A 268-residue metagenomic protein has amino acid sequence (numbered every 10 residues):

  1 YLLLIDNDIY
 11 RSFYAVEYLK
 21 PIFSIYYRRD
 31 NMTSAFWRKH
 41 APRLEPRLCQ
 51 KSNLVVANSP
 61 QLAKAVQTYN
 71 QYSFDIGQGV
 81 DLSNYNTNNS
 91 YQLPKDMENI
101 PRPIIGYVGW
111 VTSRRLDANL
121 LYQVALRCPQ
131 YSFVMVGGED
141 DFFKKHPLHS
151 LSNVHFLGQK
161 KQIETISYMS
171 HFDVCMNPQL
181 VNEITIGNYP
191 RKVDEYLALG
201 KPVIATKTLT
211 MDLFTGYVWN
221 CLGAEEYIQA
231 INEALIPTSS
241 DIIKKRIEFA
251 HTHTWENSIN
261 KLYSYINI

Functional and structural regions predicted by a protein language model:
F36-N58: Membrane-proximal helix-turn-helix segments that form the acceptor-binding/catalytic region of lipid-linked
S52-D75, L213: A short, active-site helix/loop in glycosyltransferases that binds the activated sugar's phosphate group
Q61, I76-L82, N88: Carbohydrate-associated surface elements
M97-R115, L121, F133: Conserved donor-binding/catalytic core segment of Leloir-type glycosyltransferases
F143-M169: Nucleotide-activated donor-binding/catalytic signature segment of Leloir-type glycosyltransferases, i.e., the conserved
I163, S167, C175-A198, I204-G216: Nucleotide-sugar-dependent
Y217-E225, E233-S239: Conserved acidic donor-binding segment of nucleotide-sugar-dependent glycosyltransferases
S239-N267: A charged, aromatic-enriched C-terminal amphipathic alpha-helix characteristic of glycosyltransferases across folds
